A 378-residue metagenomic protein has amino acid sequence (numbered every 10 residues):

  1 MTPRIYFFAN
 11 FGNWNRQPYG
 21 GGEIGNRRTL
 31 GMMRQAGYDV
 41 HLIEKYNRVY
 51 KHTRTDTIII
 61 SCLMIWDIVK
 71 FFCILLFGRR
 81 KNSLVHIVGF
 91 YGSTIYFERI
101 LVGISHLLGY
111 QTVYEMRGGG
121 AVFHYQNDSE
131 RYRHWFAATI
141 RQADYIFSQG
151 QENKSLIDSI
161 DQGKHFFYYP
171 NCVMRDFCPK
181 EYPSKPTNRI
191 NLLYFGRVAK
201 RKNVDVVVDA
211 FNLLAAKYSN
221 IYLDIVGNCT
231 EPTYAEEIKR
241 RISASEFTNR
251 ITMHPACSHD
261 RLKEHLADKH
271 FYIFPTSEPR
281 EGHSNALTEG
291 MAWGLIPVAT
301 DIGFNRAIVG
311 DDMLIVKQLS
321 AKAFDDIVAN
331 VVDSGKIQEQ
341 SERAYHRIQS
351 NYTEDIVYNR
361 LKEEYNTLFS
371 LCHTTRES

Functional and structural regions predicted by a protein language model:
Y6-F8, P183-K202, V207-L213, L223-V226: Conserved donor-binding/catalytic core segment of Leloir-type glycosyltransferases
E44-R48, F195, Y222-E237, P255: Glycosyltransferase donor-sugar binding loop
W135-K180: Donor nucleotide-sugar binding/catalytic pocket of nucleotide-sugar-dependent glycosyltransferases
E236-C257: Nucleotide-activated donor-binding/catalytic signature segment of Leloir-type glycosyltransferases, i.e., the conserved
A267-E281, L295: Acidic donor-binding loop of glycosyltransferase active sites
A292-A299: Short hydrophobic beta-strand element within catalytic cores of glycosyltransferases and related nucleotide-activated
D311-K322, V328-G335: Conserved acidic donor-binding segment of nucleotide-sugar-dependent glycosyltransferases
K336-N351, E363: A short, well-ordered alpha-helix in the C-terminal region of glycosyltransferases
